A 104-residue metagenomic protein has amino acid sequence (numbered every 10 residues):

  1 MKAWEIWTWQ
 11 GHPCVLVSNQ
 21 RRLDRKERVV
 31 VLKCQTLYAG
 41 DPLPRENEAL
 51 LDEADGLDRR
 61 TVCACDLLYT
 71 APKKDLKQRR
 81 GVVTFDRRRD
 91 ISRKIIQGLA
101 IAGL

Functional and structural regions predicted by a protein language model:
M1-L104: Conserved functional hotspots at enzyme active or ligand-binding sites that engage polyanionic ligands
